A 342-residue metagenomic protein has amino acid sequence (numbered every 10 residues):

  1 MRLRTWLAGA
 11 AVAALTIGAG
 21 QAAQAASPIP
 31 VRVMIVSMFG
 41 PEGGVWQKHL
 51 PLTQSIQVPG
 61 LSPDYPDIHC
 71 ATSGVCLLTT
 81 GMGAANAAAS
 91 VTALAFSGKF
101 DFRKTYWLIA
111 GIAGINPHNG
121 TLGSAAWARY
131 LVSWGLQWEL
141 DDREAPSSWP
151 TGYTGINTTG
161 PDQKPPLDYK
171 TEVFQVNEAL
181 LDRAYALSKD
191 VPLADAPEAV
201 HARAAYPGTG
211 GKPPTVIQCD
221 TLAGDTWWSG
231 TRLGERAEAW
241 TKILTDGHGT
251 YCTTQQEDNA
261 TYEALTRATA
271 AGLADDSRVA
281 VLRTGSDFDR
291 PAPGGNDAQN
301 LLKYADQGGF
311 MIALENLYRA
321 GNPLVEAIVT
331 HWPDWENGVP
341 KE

Functional and structural regions predicted by a protein language model:
R2-A25: Secretory targeting and sorting signals
A26-E342: Accessory terminal and edge-of-domain segments that mediate assembly/interaction and cofactor placement around
